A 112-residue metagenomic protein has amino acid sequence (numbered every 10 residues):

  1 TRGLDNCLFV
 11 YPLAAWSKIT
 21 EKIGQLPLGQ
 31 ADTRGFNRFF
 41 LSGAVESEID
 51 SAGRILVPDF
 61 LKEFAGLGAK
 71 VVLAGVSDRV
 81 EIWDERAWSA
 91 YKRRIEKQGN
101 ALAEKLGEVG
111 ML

Functional and structural regions predicted by a protein language model:
T1-S47, S51, F60-L112: Flexible "stalk/tail and boundary" regions
